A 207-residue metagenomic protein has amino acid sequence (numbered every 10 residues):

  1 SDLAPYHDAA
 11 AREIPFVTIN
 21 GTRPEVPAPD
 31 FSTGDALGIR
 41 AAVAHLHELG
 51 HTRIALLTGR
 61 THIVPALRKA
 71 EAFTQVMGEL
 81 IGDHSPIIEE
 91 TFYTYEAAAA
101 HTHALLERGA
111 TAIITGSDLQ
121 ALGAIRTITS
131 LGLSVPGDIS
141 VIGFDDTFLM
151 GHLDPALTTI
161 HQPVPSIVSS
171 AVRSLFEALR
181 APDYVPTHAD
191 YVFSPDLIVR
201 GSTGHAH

Functional and structural regions predicted by a protein language model:
S1-A44, E48, L105-R108: Alpha-helical recognition/docking segments in bacterial nutrient-uptake and carbohydrate-utilization systems
L3-H7, P27-A28, H47, A66-L67 (+2 more regions): Short glycine-/acidic-enriched loop or helix-start segments at secondary-structure transitions that form or flank
H7-I14, T74-Q75, A124-L133: Glycosyltransferases and closely related glycan-assembly transferases that use nucleotide-activated donors
G21, F31-A41, L56-H101, I114-L122 (+3 more regions): Hinge/beta->alpha junction and helix N-cap segments in small-molecule ligand-binding domains
L46-I54, I113: A conserved helix-loop-strand patch within extracytoplasmic ligand-binding domains of the periplasmic binding
H47, G78, H84, T129-L131: Short polybasic/polar patches that bind polyanions
T52-I54, D83-P86, L133-V141: Short acidic capping loops at alpha-helix termini that bridge into adjacent secondary structure
A104-H207: Flexible loop/turn connectors
